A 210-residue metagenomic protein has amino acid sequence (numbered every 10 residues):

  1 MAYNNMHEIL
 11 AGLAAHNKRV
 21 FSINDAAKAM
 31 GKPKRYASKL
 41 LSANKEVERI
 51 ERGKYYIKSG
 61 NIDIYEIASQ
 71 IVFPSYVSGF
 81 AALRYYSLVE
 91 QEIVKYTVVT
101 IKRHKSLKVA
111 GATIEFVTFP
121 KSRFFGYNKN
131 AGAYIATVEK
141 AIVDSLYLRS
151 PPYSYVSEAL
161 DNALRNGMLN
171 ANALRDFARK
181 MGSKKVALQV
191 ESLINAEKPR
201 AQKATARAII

Functional and structural regions predicted by a protein language model:
M1-S75: Short beta-edge/loop segments at beta->alpha junctions of small alpha/beta modules that act as binding/recognition
H16-V20, V98-I114, D144-A159, I209: A short, terminal or domain-edge coil/loop segment
A26, A82, I142: A residue-level signal for conserved active-site and pocket-lining positions in enzyme catalytic cores
P33, V89-E90, K184: Short coil/loop linkers at secondary-structure junctions
S42-I57, I64-F124: Short gly/ser-rich loop at a beta-strand->alpha-helix junction or flexible surface loop bordering the NTP-binding
F125-I210: Hydrophobic alpha-helical interaction segments
